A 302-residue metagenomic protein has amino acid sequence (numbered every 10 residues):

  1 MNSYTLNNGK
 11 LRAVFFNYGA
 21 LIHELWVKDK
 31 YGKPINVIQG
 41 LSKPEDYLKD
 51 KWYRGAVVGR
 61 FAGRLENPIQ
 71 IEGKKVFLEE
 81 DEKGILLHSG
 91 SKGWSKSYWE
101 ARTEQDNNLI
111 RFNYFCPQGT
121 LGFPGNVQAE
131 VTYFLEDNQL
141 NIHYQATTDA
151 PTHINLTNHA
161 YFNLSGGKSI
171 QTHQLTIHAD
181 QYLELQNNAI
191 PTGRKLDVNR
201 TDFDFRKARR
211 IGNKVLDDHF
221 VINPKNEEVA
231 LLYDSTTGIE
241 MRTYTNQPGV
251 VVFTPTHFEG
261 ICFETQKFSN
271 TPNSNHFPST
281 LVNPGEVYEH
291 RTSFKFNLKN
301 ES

Functional and structural regions predicted by a protein language model:
M1-S302: An exposed, glycine/acidic-rich loop-and-rim segment of catalytic or binding clefts
